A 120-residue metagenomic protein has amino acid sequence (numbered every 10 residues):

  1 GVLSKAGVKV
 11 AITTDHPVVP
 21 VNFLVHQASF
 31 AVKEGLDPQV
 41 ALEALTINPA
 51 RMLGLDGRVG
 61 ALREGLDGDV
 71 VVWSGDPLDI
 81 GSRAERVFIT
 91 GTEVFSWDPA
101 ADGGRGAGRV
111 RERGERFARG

Functional and structural regions predicted by a protein language model:
G1, K33-L36, E93-S96, R109-R111: Short, surface-exposed linear patches
G1-W73: His/Asp/Glu-enriched, well-ordered alpha-helical/loop segment that forms or immediately abuts the divalent-metal
V25, L53, V87, G108-V110: A generic membrane alpha-helix/interface feature
R63-G106: C-terminal cap of metal-dependent C-N hydrolases
D98-G120: Intein/HINT protein-splicing elements and their conserved insertion hotspots or analogous self-processing inserts
